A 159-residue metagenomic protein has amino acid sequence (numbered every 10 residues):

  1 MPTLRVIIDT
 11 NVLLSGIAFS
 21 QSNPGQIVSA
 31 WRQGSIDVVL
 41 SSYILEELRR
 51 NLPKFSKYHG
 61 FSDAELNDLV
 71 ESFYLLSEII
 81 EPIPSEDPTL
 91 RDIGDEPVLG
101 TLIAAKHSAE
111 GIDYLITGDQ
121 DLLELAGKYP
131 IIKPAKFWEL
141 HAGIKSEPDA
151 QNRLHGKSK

Functional and structural regions predicted by a protein language model:
M1-Q21: Metal-dependent nucleic-acid phosphoesterase active-site entry motif
I8, P24-F55: PIN/NYN-family metal-dependent endoribonuclease catalytic core
T10, S42-Y43, I83, Y114 (+1 more regions): Short secondary-structure boundary segments
N51-T89: Helix-adjacent hinge/juxtasegments
L75-Y114: Active-site neighborhoods of divalent-metal-dependent phosphate/nucleic-acid chemistry enzymes
A109-I116, Q120-K159: Acidic, PIN/NYN-like endoribonuclease modules and their adjacent C-terminal/linker elements
